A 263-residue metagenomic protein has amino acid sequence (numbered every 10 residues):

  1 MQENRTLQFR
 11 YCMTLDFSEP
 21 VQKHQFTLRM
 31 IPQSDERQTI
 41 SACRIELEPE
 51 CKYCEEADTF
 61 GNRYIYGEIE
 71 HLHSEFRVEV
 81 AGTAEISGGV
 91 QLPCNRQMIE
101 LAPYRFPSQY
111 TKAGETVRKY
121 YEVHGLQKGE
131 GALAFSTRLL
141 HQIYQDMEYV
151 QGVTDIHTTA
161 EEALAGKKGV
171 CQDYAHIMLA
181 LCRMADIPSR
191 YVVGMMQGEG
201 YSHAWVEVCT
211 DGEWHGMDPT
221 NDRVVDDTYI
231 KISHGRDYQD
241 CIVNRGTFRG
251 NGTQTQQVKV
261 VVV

Functional and structural regions predicted by a protein language model:
M1-S87: Intrinsically disordered, low-complexity N-terminal segments that are enriched in acidic
P20-H24, R37, S87-Q91, H215-M217 (+2 more regions): Intrinsically disordered, low-complexity acidic/polar segments
L28-T39, C43-I45, D222-C241, N251 (+1 more regions): Glycine-rich, small/acidic residue-mixed loop/short-helix segments
P49-C54, L101-R105, V224-K231: Short, surface-exposed linear segments at secondary-structure transitions and domain or protein termini
H73-E79, C209-R223, G250-V263: Short flexible/disordered coil segments
S74, E79-P107: Secretory-pathway-linked proteins and extracytosolic
G88, E100-G169, I177, Y238 (+1 more regions): Secondary-structure boundary elements
D173-F248: Hydrophobic/aromatic-rich core segments of domains that either
